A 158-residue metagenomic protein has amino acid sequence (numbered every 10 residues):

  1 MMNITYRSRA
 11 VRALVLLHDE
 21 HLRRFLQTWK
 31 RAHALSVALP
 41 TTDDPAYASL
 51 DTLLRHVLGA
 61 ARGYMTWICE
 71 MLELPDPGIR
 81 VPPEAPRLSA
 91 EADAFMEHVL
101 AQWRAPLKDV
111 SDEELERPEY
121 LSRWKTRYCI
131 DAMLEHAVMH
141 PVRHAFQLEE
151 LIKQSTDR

Functional and structural regions predicted by a protein language model:
M1-D19: Extreme N-terminal tail/first-helix region
M1-M2, T28-A38, E73: Short alpha-helical hairpin
M2-I4, V37, D93-A94, R123-W124: Intrinsically disordered, low-complexity segments enriched in polar/charged residues with Gly/Pro, especially when
V11-R12, H21-R23, D51-R62, H98-P106: Short, mixed-charge, low-aromatic patches
V15, V37-P82, Y120-R158: Short, contiguous alpha-helical
H18-T28, P83-Y120, Y128-V142, Q147: Acidic/histidine-rich alpha-helical segments that form the ligand environment of transition-metal centers
R31-A38, K108-E116, K153-R158: Surface-exposed helix-capping loop/turn segments at secondary-structure junctions
